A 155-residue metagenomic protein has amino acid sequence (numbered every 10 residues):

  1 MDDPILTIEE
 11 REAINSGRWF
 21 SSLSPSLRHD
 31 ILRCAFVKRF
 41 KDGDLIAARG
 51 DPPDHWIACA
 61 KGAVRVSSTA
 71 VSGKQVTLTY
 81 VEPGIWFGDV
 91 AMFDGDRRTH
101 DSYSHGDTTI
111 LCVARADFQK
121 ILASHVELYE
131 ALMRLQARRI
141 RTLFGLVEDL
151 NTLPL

Functional and structural regions predicted by a protein language model:
M1-L155: Cytosolic regulatory regions built on CNB/CRP/Popeye-like sensor folds
